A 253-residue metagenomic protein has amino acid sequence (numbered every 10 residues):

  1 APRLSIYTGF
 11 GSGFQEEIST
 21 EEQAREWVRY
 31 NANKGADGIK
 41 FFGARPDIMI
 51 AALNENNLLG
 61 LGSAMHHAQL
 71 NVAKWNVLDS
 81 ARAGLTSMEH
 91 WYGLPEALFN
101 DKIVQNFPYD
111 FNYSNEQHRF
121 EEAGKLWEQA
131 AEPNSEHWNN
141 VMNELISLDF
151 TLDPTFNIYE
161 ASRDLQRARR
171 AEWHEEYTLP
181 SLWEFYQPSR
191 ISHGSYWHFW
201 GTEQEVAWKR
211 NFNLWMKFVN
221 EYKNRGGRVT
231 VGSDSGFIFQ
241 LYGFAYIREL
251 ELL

Functional and structural regions predicted by a protein language model:
S5-T8, I39-K40, S63-M65, T86-H90 (+2 more regions): Hydrophobic faces of well-ordered beta-strands that scaffold small-molecule active sites in alpha/beta enzyme cores
T8-L59, S87, S114-E132: Active-site gating/metal-coordination segments in enzymes
G9-S12, A44, A68-V72, W91-L94 (+2 more regions): Active-site beta-loop-alpha junctions enriched in small/polar residues
Q23-Y30, D47-A51, E55, W75 (+5 more regions): Extracytoplasmic/secreted proteins, especially bacterial periplasmic and envelope-associated proteins
W27-G38, L94-E251: Active-site neighborhoods of metal-dependent hydrolases
M49-A52, S63-S87, Y92-N100, P108: Functional cores that coordinate and move charged inorganic groups
M49-A64, I146, V219-K223: Surface-exposed amphipathic alpha-helices with a cationic face
